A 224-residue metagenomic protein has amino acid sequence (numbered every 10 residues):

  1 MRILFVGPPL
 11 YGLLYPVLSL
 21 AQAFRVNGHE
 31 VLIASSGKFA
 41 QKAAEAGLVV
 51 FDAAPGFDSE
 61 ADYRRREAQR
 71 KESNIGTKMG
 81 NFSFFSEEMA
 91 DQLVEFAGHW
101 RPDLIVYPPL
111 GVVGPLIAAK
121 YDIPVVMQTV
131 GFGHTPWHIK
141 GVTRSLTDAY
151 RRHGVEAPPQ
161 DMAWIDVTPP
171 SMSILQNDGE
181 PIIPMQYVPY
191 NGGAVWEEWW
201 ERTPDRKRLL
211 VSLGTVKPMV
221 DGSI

Functional and structural regions predicted by a protein language model:
M1-L116, Y121-M127: Glycosyltransferase specificity loop/lid
F5, Y107, D166-V167, V211-S212: Redox-cofactor binding/interface segments in oxidoreductases and associated redox assembly factors
G56-A61, S171-S173, Y190-G192: A short acidic, often aromatic-flanked loop/helix-cap motif at beta-alpha or helix-coil junctions that lines enzyme
G56-F57, G111, P170, G214-K217: Short glycine-rich anion-binding loops that position phosphate/pyrophosphate groups of nucleotides and phosphorylated
R101-D103, M162, K207: Conserved acidic residues
P115, I174-L175, M219-V220: Glycine/Thr-rich phosphate-binding loops of Rossmann-like dinucleotide-binding domains
K120-Y187: Active-site-proximal region of nucleotide-activated glycan assembly enzymes, centered on histidine/acidic-rich loops
Q186-I224: Donor-nucleotide binding loops and adjacent catalytic segments primarily of GT-B fold Leloir glycosyltransferases
